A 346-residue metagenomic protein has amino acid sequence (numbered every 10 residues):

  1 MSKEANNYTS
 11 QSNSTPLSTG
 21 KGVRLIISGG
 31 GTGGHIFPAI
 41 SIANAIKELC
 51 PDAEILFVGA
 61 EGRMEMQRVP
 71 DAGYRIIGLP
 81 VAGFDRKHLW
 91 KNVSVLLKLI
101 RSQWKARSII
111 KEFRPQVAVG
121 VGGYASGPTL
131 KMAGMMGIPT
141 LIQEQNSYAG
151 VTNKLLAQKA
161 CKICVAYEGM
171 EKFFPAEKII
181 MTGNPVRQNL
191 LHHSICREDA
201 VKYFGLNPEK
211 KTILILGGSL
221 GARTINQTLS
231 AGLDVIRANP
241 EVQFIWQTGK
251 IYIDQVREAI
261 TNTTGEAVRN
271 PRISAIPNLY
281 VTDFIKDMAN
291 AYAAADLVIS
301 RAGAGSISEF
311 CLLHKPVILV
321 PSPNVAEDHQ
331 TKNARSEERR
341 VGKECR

Functional and structural regions predicted by a protein language model:
S2-Y8, N13-S14, T19-G59: N-terminal subdomain of nucleotide-sugar transferases
G20-K21, R107-V119, A125-L141, K154-K159: Glycosyltransferases and closely related glycan-assembly transferases that use nucleotide-activated donors
G22-G30, E48-K98, Q103, K250-Y252: Conserved nucleotide-sugar phosphate-binding/catalytic loop shared by glycosyltransferases and other
E54-L56, G134-E198, L206: Active-site-proximal region of nucleotide-activated glycan assembly enzymes, centered on histidine/acidic-rich loops
R68, A72, I195-E198, K202 (+2 more regions): Donor-nucleotide binding loops and adjacent catalytic segments primarily of GT-B fold Leloir glycosyltransferases
Y74, I138-P139, D296-L297, H314-S322: Structural loop-to-beta junction motif characteristic of Rossmann-like glycosyltransferase folds
P115-V117, I285, A289-I307, P316: Acidic donor-binding loop of glycosyltransferase active sites
E338-C345: Conserved small/polar residues in nucleotide/adenosyl-binding loops
